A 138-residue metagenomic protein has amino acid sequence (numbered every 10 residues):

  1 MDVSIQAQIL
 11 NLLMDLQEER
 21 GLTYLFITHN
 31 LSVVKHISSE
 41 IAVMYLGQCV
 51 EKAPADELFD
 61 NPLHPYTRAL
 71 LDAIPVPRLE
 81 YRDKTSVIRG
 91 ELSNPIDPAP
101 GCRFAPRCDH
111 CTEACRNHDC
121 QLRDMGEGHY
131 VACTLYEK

Functional and structural regions predicted by a protein language model:
M1, I5-D83: P-loop NTP-binding/switch modules centered on Walker-like glycine-rich loops
A55-K138: Charged, flexible cofactor/metal-binding loops and thiol motifs
